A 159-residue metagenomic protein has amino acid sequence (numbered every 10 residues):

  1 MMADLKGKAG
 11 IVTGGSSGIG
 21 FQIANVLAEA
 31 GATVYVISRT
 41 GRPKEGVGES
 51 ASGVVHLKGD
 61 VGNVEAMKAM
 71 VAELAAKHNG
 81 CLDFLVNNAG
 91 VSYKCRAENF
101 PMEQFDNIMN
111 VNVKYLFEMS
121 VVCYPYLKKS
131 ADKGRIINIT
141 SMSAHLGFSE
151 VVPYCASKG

Functional and structural regions predicted by a protein language model:
A9, S16-S17: Conserved glycine-rich cofactor-binding loop
A30-G46: Conserved glycine-rich Rossmann-like NAD(P)H-binding loop of the short-chain dehydrogenase/reductase
N88-Y93: Conserved NAD(P)H cofactor-binding loop of Rossmann-fold oxidoreductase domains
R96-A97, P101-D106: Substrate-binding pocket helix/loop in short-chain dehydrogenase/reductase
E98, L146-V152: Active-site loop immediately N-terminal to the catalytic Tyr-X3-Lys motif of short-chain dehydrogenase/reductase
S120, S157: Active-site helix of classical SDR
S141: Residue(s) in the substrate-gating loop at a strand-loop-helix junction that position the organic substrate next
